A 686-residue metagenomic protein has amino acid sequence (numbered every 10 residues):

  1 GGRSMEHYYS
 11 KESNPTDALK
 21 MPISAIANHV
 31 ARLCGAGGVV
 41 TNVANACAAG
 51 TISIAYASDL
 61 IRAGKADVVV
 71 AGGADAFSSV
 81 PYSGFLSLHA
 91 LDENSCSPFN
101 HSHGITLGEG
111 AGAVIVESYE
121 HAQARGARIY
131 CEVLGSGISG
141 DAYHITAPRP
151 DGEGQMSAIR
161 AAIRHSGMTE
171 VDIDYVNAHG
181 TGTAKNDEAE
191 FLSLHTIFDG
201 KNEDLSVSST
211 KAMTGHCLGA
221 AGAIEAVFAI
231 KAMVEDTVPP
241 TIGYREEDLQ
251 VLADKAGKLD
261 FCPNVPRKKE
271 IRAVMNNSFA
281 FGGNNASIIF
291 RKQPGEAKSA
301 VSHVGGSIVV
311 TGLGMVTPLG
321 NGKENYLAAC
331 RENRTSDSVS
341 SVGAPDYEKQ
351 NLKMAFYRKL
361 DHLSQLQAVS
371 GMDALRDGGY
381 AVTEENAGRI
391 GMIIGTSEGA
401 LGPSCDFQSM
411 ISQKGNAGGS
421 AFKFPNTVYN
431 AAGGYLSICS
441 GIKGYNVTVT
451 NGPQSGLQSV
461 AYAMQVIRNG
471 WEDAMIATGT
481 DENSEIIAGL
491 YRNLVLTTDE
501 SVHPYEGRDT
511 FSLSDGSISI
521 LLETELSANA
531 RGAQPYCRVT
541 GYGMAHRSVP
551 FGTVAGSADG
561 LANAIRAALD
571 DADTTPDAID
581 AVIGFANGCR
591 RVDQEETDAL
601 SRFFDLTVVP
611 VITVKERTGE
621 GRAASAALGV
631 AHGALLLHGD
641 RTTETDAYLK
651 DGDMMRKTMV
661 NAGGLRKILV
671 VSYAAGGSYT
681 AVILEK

Functional and structural regions predicted by a protein language model:
G1, A158-E170, E324-I393, A400-L401 (+2 more regions): Conserved active-site "lid/cap" helical segment
G2-Y9, P15-Y56, K65, P81-S83 (+7 more regions): Conserved catalytic cysteine-centered active-site region of acyl-thioester-dependent Claisen-condensing enzymes
E12-N14, A25, I52-A55, D59 (+11 more regions): Glycine-/small-residue-rich "gating" segment that lines the acyl/pantetheine channel and substrate pocket
I23-I26, C34, V40-G73, T106-A127 (+11 more regions): Active-site-proximal alpha-helical scaffold in enzymes
S24-A27, S53, E117-Y119, D151-G167 (+10 more regions): Short, well-ordered amphipathic alpha-helical segments that serve as non-catalytic structural scaffolds within diverse
K65-H103, S136-P150, A178-E188, N202-L259 (+4 more regions): Acyl-CoA/ACP chain-elongation machinery
S95-S166, Y175, G295-S340, V495-T574 (+3 more regions): Condensing-enzyme catalytic core mediating Claisen C-C bond formation in acyl metabolism
S166-D172, F198-E203, K255-T311, T383-A387 (+4 more regions): Flexible, low-complexity linker/loop segments at domain and module junctions
